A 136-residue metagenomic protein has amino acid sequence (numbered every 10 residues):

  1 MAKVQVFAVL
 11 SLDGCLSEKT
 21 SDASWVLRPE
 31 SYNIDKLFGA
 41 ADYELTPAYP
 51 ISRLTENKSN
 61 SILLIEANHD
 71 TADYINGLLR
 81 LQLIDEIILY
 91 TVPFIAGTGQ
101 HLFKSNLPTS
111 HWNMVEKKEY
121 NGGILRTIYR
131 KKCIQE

Functional and structural regions predicted by a protein language model:
M1-E136: Enzymes that bind and transform nitrogen-containing heteroaromatic metabolites
